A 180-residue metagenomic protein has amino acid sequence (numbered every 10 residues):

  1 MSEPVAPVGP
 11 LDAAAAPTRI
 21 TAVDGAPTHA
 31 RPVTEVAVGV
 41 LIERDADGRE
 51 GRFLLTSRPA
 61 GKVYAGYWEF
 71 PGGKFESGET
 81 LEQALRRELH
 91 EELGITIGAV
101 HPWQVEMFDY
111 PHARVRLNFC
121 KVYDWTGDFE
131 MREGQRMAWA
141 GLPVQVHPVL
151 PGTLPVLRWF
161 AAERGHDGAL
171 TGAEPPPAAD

Functional and structural regions predicted by a protein language model:
E3, E35-V38, G51, V115-N118 (+1 more regions): Change "...and in nucleic-acid phosphodiester-cleaving endonucleases..." to "...and in nucleic-acid processing enzymes
E3-D12, P151-D180: Charged phosphate-binding loop/patch that engages nucleotide di/tri-phosphates or the phosphate backbone of nucleic
A15-F53, V105: Conserved N-terminal beta-strand and adjoining loop/helix that marks the start of the Nudix/MutT-like hydrolase domain
R49-E91: Conserved Nudix-box catalytic region and its N-terminal flanking loop in Nudix hydrolases and closely related
E92-A99: Short secondary-structure junctions
T96, V105-F129, R136-A138: Active-site-adjacent beta-strand/loop module that shapes the phosphate/pyrophosphate-binding cleft
K121, F129-R164: NUDIX/MutT-family hydrolases
